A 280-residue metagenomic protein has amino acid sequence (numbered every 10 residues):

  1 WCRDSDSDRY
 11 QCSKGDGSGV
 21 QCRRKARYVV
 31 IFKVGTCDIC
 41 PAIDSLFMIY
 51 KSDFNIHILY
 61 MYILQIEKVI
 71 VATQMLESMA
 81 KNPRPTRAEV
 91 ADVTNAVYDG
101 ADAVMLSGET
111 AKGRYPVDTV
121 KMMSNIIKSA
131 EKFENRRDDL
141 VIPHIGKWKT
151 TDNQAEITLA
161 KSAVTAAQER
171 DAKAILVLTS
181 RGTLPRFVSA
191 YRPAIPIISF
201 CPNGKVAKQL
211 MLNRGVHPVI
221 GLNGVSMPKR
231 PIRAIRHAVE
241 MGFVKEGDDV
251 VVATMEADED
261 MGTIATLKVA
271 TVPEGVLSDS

Functional and structural regions predicted by a protein language model:
W1-R9, V93-P116: Glycine-rich phosphate-binding active-site loops on the catalytic face of alpha/beta enzymes
C2-D4, V30-F32, V69-T73, V97 (+2 more regions): Hydrophobic faces of well-ordered beta-strands that scaffold small-molecule active sites in alpha/beta enzyme cores
R9-C22, D53, G113-M123: Active-site-adjacent beta->alpha loops and helix N-cap segments on the catalytic face of soluble alpha/beta enzymes
D16-V34, I58-M75, M122-R136: Alpha-helix-loop-beta-strand connector modules within alpha/beta enzyme cores
S18, C22, T36-C40, K68 (+1 more regions): Flexible glycine/proline-rich, aromatic-decorated loop/lid segments
F32, C40, L64, M123-A163: Long, charged amphipathic helices and adjacent flexible linkers at domain junctions
L184-R186, P193-K229: Nucleotide-binding motor/catalytic cores of P-loop/tubulin-like NTPases across gene-expression machines
R236-D258, I264-L277: C-terminal binding/interaction regions
